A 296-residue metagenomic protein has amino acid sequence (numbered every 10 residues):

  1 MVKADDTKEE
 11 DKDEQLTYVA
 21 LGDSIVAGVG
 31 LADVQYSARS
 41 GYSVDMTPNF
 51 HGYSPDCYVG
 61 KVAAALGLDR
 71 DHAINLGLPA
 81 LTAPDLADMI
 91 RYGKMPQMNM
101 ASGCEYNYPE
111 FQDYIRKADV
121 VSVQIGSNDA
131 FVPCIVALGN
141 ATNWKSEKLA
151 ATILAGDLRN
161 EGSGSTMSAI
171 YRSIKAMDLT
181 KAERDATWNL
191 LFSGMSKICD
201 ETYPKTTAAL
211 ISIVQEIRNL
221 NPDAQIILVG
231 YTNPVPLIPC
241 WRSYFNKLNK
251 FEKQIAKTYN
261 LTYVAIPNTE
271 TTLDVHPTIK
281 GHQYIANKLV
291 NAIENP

Functional and structural regions predicted by a protein language model:
A4-P79: Serine-esterase "nucleophile elbow" of acetyl-processing enzymes
A27, T82, V235: Flexible, glycine-rich phosphate/dinucleotide-binding loops and adjacent beta-alpha linkers at cofactor/substrate
V29-D33, D85-D88, V132-A137: Short, solvent-exposed loop/turn and secondary-structure capping segments
Q35-D45, Y92, L138-N143, Y244: Glycine-rich, phosphate-binding/catalytic loops in enzymes
P79-Y106, H276-T278: Charged, often glycine-rich, active-site loop that binds/positions anionic groups
S102-P296: Alpha-helical cap/lid subdomain in secreted, periplasmic, or secretory-pathway luminal O-acyl-processing enzymes
